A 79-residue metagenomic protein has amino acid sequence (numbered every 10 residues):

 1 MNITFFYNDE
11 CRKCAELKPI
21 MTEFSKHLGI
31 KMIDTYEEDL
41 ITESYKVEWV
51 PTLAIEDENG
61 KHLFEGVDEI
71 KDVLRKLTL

Functional and structural regions predicted by a protein language model:
M1-K26: Local sequence-structure signature of Cys/Sec-based thiol-disulfide redox active-site neighborhoods
N2-I3, G29, G60-K61: Short active-site oxyanion
F6-Y7, H27-L40, W49: Thiol-based oxidoreductase modules, predominantly thioredoxin-like and allied folds used for disulfide exchange
L17-P19, E38-I41: A generic local structural motif
L40-K46, R75-L77: Short amphipathic alpha-helix with an adjacent loop that forms part of the alpha/beta core around
Y45-A54: Structural micro-motif
I55-L79: Non-catalytic, surface beta->alpha helical segment in thiol-disulfide oxidoreductase systems
